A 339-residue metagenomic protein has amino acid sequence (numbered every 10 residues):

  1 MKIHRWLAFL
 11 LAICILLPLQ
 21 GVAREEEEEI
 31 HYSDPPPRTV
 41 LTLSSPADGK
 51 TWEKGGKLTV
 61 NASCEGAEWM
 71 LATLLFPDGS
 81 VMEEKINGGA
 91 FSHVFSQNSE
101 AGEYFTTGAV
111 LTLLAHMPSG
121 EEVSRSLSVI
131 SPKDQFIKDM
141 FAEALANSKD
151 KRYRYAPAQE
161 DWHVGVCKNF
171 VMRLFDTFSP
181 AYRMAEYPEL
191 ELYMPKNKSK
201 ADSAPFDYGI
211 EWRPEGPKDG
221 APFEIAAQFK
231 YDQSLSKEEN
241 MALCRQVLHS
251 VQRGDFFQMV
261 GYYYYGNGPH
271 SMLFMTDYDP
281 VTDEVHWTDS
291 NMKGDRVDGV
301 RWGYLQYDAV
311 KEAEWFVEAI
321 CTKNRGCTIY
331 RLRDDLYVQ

Functional and structural regions predicted by a protein language model:
E25-G56: Short, compositionally biased P/S/T/A/G/V-rich stretches that sit at domain boundaries
G56-C64: Aromatic/hydrophobic beta-strand junction motif of beta-rich domains
E84, E121-I130: Edge beta-strands of extracellular beta-sandwich domains
G89-H93: Short strand-edge motifs at loop-to-beta-strand transitions and within beta-strands of extracellular beta-rich domains
F95-G108: Surface-exposed, short loops/turns at beta-strand junctions within beta-sandwich domains
I130-D219: N-terminal capping segments
L190-D295: ...with weaker cross-activation on analogous glycine-rich loops/strands in unrelated enzymes
V300-Q339: Low-complexity, Gly/Ser/Thr/Pro-rich intrinsically disordered linker/tail segments
